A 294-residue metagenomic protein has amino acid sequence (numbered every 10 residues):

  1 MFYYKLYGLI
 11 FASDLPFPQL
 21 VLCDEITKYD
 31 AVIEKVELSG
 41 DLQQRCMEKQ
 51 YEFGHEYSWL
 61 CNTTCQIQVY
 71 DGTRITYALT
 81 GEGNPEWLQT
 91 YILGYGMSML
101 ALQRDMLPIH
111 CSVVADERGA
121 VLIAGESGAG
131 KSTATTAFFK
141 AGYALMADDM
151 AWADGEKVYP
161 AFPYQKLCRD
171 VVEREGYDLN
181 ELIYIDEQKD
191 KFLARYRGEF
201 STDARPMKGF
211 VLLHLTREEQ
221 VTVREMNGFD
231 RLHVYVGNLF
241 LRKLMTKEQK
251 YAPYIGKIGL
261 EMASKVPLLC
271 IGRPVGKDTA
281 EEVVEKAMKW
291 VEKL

Functional and structural regions predicted by a protein language model:
M1-D14, L20-V21, E117-E126, A141-M146 (+1 more regions): Glycine-rich, often acidic-flanked micro-motifs that create phosphate/phosphodiester-binding or positioning elements
M1-N84, L88, E285-L294: Long, basic/Gly/Ser/Thr-rich N-terminal segments that mediate initial subcellular attachment or targeting
E48-Y51, L93-M97, K191-F192, L241: Short Pro/Gly-enriched beta-strand edge/turn motifs at strand-loop
G54, N62, I109, R205 (+1 more regions): Short beta-strand-initiation
L60-T63, Y70-A120: Extreme N-terminal, non-catalytic leader segments that precede Walker-type/kinase nucleotide-binding cores
K131: Conserved lysine of the Walker
A134-T135: Post-Walker A alpha-helix
F138: Aromatic pocket-lining residues of Rossmann-like dinucleotide-binding sites
